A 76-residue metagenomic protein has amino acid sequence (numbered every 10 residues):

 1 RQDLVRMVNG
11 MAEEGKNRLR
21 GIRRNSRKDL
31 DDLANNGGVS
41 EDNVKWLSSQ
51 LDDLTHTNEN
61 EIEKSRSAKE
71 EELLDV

Functional and structural regions predicted by a protein language model:
R1-V76: Positively charged, low-complexity, intrinsically disordered RNA-binding extensions
